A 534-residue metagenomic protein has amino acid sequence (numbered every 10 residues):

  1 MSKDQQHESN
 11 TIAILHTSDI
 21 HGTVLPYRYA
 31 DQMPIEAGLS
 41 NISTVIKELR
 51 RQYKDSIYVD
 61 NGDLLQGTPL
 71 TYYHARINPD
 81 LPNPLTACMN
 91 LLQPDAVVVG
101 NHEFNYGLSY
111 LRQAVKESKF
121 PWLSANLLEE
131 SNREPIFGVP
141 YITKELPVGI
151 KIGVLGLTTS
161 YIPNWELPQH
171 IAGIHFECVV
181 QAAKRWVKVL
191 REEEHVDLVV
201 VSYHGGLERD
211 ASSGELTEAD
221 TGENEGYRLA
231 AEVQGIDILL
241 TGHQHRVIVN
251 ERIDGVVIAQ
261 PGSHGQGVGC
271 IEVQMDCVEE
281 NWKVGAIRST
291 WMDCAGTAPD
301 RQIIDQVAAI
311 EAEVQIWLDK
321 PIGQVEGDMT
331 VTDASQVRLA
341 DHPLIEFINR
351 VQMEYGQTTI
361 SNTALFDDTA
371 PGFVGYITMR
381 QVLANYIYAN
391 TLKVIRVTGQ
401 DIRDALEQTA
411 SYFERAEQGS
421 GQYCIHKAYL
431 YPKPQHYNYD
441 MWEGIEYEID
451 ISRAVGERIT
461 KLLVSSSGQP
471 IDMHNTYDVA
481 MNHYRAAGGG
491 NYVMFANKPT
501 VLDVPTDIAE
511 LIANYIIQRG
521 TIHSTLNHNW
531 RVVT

Functional and structural regions predicted by a protein language model:
M1-T297, L339-V351, S361, L502-D507: Acidic, metal/ion-coordinating pockets
Q5-A13, T23, A37, N41 (+4 more regions): Feature captures C-terminal
H21-A30, V325-D333, Y492-A496: Acidic/histidine-rich, surface-exposed loop or edge segments in extracytoplasmic proteins
P168, G255, V331-Q336, Y388-A389: Flexible glycine/proline-enriched surface loops and loop-helix/loop-strand junctions
I287-T290, G323-D328, V394-R396: Short amphipathic
A295-Q306: Membrane-proximal interfacial segments on either side of biological membranes
A308-K320: Acidic, glycine-rich low-complexity/disordered segments
K320-P343: Glycine-rich phosphate/diphosphate-binding loops and the adjacent beta-loop-alpha structural elements that coordinate
